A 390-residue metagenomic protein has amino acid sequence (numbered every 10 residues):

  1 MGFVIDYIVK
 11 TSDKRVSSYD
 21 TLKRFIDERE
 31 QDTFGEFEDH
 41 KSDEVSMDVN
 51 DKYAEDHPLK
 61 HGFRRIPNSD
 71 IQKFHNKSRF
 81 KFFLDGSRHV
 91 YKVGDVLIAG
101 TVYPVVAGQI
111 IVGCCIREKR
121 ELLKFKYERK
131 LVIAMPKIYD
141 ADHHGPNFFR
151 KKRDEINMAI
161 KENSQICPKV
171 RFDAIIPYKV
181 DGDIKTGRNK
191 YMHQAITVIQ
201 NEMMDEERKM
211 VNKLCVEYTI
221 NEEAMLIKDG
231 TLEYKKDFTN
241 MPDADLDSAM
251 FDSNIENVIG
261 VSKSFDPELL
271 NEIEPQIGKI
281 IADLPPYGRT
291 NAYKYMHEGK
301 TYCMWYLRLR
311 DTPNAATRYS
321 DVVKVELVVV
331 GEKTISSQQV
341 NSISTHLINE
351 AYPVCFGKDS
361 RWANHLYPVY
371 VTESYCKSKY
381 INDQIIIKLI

Functional and structural regions predicted by a protein language model:
G2-P58, G62-H75, R79, V93-V96 (+1 more regions): Long, contiguous domain-sized segments
R79-F80, V102: N-terminal hydrophobic or amphipathic segments with adjacent small-residue motifs that include Sec signal peptides
F82-L84: Short hydrophobic beta-strand that contains or immediately precedes a catalytic carboxylate
G86-K92: Short acidic, Gly/Ser-rich segments with clustered Asp/Glu that frequently serve as metal-coordination loops in enzyme
G94-C115, D243: A short alpha/beta connector and helix-capping loop motif
C115-E121: Short acidic-glycine loop/turn motifs at beta-strand connectors
